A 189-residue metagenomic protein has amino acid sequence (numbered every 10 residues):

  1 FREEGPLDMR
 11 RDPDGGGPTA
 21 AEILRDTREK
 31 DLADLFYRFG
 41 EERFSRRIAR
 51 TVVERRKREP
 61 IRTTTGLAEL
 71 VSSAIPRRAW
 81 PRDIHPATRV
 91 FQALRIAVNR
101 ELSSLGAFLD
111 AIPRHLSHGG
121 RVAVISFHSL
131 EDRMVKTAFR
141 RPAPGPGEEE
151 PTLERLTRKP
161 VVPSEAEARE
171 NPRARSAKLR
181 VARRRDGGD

Functional and structural regions predicted by a protein language model:
F1-D189: S-adenosyl-L-methionine-dependent methyltransferase catalytic core, i.e., the SAM/SAH-binding region
